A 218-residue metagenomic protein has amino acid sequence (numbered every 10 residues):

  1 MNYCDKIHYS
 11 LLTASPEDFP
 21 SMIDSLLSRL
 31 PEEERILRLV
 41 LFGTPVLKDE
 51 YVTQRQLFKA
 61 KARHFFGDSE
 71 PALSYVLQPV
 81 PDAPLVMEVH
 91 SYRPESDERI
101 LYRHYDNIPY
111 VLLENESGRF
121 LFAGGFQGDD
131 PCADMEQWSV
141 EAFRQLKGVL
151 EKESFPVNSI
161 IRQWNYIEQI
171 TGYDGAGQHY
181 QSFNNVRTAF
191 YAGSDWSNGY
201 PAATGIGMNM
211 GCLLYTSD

Functional and structural regions predicted by a protein language model:
M1, P79-P109: Long, contiguous juxta-domain segments that are non-catalytic but functionally important
M1-Y9: Extended repeat-based interaction scaffolds and adjacent low-complexity, acidic/S/T/P-biased segments that form broad
S15-E32, Q137-E153: Short, well-ordered amphipathic alpha-helical segments that serve as non-catalytic structural scaffolds within diverse
P20, N107-F122: Cyclic-dinucleotide signaling modules
F42-P45, I161-Q169: Acidic helix-start/capping segments at beta-turn-to-alpha-helix junctions
L47-Q56, I170-F183: Short glycine/threonine-rich loop-to-helix capping motif typified by GTGT followed within a few residues by an Asp-Pro
G67-L73, F183-S197: A glycine-rich helix N-cap at a beta->alpha junction
Y215-D218: Conserved small/polar residues in nucleotide/adenosyl-binding loops
